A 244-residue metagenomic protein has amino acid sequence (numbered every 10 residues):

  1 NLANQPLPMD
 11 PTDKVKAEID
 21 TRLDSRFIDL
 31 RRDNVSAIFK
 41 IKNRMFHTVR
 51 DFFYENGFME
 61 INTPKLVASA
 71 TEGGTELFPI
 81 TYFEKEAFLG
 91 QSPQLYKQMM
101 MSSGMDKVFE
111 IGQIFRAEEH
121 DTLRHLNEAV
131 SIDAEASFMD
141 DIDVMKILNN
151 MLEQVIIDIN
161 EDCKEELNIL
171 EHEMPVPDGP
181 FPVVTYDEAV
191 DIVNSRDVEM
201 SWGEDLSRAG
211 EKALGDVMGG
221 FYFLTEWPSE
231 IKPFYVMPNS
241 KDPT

Functional and structural regions predicted by a protein language model:
N1-S137: Class II aminoacyl-tRNA synthetase-like tRNA-binding/catalytic domains
D10-D13, D24, D143, N160 (+1 more regions): Serine/threonine-rich low-complexity intrinsically disordered regions
K16, N62, D140, T185-E188 (+1 more regions): General structural signal for secondary-structure boundaries
I41, A70, K85-F88, M100 (+10 more regions): Secondary-structure capping and boundary motifs in well-ordered enzyme cores
M45-V49, V144, M151: Alpha-helical packing segments of well-folded alpha/beta enzyme cores
T71-E76, N150-T244: Metal-assisted phosphate- and nucleotidyl-transfer catalytic regions
F138-M139, D162: Inter-helical turn/loop segments and adjacent helix faces that build the functional surface of alpha-helical bundle
M139-N149, V190: Extended, domain-scale alpha-helical bundle/helix-rich regions
